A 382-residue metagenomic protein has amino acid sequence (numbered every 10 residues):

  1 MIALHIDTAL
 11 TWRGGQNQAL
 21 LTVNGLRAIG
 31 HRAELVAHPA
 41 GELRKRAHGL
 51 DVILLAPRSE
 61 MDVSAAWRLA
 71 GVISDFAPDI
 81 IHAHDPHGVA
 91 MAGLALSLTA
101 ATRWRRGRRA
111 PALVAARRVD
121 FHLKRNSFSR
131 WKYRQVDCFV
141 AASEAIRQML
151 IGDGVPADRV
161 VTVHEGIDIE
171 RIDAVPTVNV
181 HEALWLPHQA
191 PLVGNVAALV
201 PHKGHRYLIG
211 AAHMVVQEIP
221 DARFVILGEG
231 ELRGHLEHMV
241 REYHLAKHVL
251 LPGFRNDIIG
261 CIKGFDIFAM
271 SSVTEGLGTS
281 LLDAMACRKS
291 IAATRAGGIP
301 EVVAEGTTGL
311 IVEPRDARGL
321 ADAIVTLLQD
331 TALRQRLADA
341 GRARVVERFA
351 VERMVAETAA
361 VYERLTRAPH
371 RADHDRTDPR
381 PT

Functional and structural regions predicted by a protein language model:
H5-W67, E231: N-terminal strand-loop element at the rim of the active site of nucleotide-sugar-dependent glycosyltransferases
R13-N24, P191, N195-Q217, E231-H238 (+4 more regions): A conserved mid-protein helix/loop that constitutes part of the nucleotide-sugar donor-binding site
V36-A37, S290-A293, V303: Short hydrophobic beta-strand element within catalytic cores of glycosyltransferases and related nucleotide-activated
G107-A142: A conserved, positively charged/aromatic
A145, G166: Carbohydrate-associated surface elements
I172-P187, R342, R371: A short helix/loop element that forms part of the nucleotide-sugar donor recognition site in Leloir-type
F254, V273: Aromatic "clamp/platform" in nucleotide-sugar-dependent glycosyltransferases that forms part of the donor/acceptor
E305-G306, L310-A317, T326-A332: Conserved acidic donor-binding segment of nucleotide-sugar-dependent glycosyltransferases
